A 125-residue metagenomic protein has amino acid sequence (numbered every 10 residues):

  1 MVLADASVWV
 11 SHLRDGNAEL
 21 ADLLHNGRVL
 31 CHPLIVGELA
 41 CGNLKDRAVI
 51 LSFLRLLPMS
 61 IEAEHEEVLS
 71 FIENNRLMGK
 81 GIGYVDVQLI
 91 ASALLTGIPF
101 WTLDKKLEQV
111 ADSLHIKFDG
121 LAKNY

Functional and structural regions predicted by a protein language model:
M1, N26-R28, L56-L57, L94-P99: Short active-site oxyanion
M1-C31, A40-S52, N124-Y125: Short, well-structured N-terminal submotif of metal-dependent ribonuclease cores
S7-V8, L34, K105-K106: Alpha-helix/helix-capping structural signal
H12, A18, M59-Y125: Active-site neighborhoods of divalent-metal-dependent phosphate/nucleic-acid chemistry enzymes
N26, K45-D46, L56, S113 (+1 more regions): A short linear boundary/processing microfeature
H32, V36, R47-I50, H65-L69 (+1 more regions): A general structural signal for well-ordered alpha-helical segments in protein cores
L34, L54, L77: Residue-level signal for pocket-adjacent positions within structured domains
